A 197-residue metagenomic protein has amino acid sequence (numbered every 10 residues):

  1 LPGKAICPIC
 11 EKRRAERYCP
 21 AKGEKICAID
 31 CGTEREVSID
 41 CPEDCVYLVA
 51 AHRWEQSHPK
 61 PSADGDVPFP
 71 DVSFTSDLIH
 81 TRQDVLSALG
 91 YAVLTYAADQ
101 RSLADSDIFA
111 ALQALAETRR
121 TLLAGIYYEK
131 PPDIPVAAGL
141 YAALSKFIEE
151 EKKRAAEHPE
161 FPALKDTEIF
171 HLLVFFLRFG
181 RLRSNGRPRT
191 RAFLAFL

Functional and structural regions predicted by a protein language model:
L1-S62: N-terminal cysteine/histidine-rich coordination modules
I39-D40, D44-L197: Long, charged interaction segments in nuclear RNA/chromatin-associated proteins
